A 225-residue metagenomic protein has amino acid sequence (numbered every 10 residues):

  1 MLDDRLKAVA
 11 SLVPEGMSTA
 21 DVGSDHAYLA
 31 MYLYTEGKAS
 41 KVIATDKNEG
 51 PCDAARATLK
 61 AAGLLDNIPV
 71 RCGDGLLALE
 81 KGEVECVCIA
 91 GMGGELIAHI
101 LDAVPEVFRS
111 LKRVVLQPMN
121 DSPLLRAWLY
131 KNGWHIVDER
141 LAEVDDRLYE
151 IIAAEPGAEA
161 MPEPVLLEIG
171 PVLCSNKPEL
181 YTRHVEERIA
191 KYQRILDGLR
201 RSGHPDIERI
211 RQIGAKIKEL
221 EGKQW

Functional and structural regions predicted by a protein language model:
M1-M17, M31: S-adenosyl-L-methionine
L2-D4, L77, E83, E95-W225: Class I S-adenosyl-L-methionine
G16-D25: Conserved class I S-adenosyl-L-methionine
H26-A39: Conserved SAM-binding loop of SAM-dependent methyltransferases across substrates and taxa, primarily the Class I
G37-K38, K60-L65, E106-R109: Short helix-capping segments at alpha-helix termini
K41-D46: Conserved SAM-binding motif I beta-strand of class I
E49-G82: S-adenosyl-L-methionine
E83-G91: Short SAM/SAH-binding signature in class I
